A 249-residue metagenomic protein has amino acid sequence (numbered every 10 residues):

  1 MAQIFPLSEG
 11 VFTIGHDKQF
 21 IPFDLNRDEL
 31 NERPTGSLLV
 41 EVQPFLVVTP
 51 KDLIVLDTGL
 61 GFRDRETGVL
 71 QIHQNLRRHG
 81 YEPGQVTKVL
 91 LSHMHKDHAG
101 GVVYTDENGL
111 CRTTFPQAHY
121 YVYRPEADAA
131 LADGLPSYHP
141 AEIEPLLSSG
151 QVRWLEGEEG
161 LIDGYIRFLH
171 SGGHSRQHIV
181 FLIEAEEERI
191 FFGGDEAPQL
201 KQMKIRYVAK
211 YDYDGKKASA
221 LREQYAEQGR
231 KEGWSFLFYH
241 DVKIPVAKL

Functional and structural regions predicted by a protein language model:
M1-E9, P44-V48, I54, G157-E186: Core dinuclear metal-dependent hydrolase active-site scaffold
M1-K51, L60, Q224: Zn-dependent metallo-beta-lactamase
L30-T35, N108-G109, F168-L169: Short, P/G- and charge-enriched loop/turn segments at secondary-structure junctions
I54-L56, L90, Y120, I190-F192: Residue-level marker for buried hydrophobic side chains located in beta-strands that build the well-ordered beta-sheet
G61, P145, H170, R176-K248: Metallo-beta-lactamase
G68-Y121: Active-site metal-binding motif and surrounding structural segment of the metallo-beta-lactamase
R77-R78, T114-H170, K217-W234: Metallo-beta-lactamase
L90-H98, H174, H178, H240: Histidine-centered divalent metal-coordination motifs
